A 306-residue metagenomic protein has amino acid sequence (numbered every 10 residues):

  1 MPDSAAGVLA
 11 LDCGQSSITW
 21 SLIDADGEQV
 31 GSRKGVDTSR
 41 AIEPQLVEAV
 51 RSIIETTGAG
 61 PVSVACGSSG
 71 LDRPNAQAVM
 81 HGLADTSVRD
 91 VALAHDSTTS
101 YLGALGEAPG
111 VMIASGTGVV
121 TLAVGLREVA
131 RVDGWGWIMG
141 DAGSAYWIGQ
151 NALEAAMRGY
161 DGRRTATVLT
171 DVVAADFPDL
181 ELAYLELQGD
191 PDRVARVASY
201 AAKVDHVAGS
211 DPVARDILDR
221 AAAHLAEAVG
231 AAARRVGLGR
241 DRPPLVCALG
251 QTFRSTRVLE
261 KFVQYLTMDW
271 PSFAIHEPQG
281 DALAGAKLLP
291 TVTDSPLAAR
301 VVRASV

Functional and structural regions predicted by a protein language model:
M1-G60, A104-V111, L153-V306: ATP-binding/phosphotransfer module of carbohydrate and carboxylate kinases, centering on a glycine-rich
M1-S4, V88-M112, R127-E128: Conserved phosphate-binding catalytic cores of ATP/NTP-utilizing and phosphoryl-transfer enzymes
S16, S69-L71, T117-V120: Short glycine-rich anion-binding loops that position phosphate/pyrophosphate groups of nucleotides and phosphorylated
K34-S39, I54-L93, L102-L105, L245-V246: Short beta-strand-loop/turn "lid" adjacent to the catalytic site in phosphate-handling enzymes
L83-D90, V129-G136, Y265-F273: Glycine/charged-rich beta-loop-alpha catalytic/anionic-binding loops adjacent to active sites
T99-S100, V120-T121, L283: Short gly/pro/ser/thr-enriched loop/turn and capping motifs at secondary-structure boundaries
A108-G159, R163: Glycine-rich phosphate-binding loop of actin/hexokinase-like ATP-binding domains
